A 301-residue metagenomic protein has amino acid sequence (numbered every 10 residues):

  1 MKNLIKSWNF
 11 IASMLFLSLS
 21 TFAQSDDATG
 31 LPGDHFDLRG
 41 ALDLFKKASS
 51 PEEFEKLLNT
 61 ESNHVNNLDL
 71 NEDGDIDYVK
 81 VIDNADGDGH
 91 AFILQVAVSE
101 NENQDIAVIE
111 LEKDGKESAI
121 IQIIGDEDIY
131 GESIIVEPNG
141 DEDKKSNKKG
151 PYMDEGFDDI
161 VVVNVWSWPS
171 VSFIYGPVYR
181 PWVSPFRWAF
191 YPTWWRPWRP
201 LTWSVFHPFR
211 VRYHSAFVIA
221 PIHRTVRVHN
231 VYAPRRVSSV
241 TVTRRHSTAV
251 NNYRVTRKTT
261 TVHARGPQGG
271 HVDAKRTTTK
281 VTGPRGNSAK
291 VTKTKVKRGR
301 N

Functional and structural regions predicted by a protein language model:
M1-D26, T193, P200: Bacterial Sec-dependent N-terminal signal peptides
M1-L4, F10, N251-N301: Extracytoplasmic low-complexity, disordered linker/stalk tracts in cell-surface/secreted proteins
A23-P32, G299: Cleaved targeting-peptide boundary
D37-T60: Extracellular/luminal recognition modules and glycoprotein regions
T60-N66: Extended, structured, electrostatic nucleic-acid-contact surfaces
N66-Y78: Acidic, glycine-anchored loop motifs typical of Ca2+
D73-I76, N84-G89: Primarily extracytoplasmic ectodomains and periplasmic/lumenal surface modules that are beta-strand-rich
V98-P267: Low-complexity segments
